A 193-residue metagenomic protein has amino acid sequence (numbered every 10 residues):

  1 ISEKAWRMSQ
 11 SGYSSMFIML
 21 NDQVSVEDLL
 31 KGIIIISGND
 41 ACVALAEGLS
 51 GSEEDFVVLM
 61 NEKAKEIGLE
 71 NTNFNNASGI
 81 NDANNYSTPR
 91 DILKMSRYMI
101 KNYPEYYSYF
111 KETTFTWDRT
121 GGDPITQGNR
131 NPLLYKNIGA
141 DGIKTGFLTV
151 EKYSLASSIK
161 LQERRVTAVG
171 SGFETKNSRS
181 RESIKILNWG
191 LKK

Functional and structural regions predicted by a protein language model:
I1-R90, I100: Active-site-adjacent loops and short helices of periplasmic peptidoglycan-processing enzymes
L69-N73, N81-K193: Domain-terminus/edge residues, biased toward the C-terminal soluble/receptor-binding domains of extracytoplasmic
